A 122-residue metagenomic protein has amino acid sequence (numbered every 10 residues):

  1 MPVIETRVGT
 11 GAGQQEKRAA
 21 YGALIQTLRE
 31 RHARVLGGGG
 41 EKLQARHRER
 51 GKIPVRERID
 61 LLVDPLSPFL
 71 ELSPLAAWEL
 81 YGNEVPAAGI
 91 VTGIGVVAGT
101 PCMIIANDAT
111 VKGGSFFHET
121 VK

Functional and structural regions predicted by a protein language model:
M1-K122: Terminal-region recognition feature
